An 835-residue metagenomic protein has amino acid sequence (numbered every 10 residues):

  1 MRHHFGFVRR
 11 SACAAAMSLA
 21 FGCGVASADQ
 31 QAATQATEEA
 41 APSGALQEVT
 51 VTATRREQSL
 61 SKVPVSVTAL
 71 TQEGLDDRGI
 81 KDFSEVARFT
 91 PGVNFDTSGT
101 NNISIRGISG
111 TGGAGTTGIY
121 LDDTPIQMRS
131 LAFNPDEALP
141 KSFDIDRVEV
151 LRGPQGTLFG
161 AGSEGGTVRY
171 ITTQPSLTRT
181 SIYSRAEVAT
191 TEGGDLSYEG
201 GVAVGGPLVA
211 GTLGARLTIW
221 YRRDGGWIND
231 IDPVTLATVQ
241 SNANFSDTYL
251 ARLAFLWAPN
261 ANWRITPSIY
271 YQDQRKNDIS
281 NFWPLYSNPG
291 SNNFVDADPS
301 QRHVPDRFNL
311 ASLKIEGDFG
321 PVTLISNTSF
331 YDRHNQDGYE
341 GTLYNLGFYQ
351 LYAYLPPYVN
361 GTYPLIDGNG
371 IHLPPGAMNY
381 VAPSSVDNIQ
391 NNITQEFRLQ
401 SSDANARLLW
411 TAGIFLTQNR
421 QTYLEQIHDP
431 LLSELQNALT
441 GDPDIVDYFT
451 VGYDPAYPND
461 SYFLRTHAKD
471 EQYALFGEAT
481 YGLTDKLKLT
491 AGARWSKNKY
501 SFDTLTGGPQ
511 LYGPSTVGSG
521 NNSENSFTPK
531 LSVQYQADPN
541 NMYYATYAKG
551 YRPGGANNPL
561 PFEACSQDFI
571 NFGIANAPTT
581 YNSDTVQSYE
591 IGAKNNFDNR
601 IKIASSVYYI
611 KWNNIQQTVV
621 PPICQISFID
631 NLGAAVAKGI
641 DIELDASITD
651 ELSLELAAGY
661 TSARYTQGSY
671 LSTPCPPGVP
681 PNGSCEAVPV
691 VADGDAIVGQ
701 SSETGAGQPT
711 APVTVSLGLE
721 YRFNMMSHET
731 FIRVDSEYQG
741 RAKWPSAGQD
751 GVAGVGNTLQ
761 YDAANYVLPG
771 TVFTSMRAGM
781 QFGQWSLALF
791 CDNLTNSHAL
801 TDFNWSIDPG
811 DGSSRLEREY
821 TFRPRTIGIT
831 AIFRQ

Functional and structural regions predicted by a protein language model:
M1-I80, E85-F89, N94, A261 (+1 more regions): N-terminal Sec signal peptide and the immediately downstream disordered periplasmic leader that contains the TonB box
T52, S84-T124, D146: Extracytoplasmic beta-strand/coil segments of soluble accessory domains associated with Gram-negative outer-membrane
F83-V86, N101-R106, T117-D122, D136-K141 (+2 more regions): N-terminal periplasmic accessory domains that precede and gate Gram-negative outer-membrane beta-barrel machines
T124-R152: Short acidic/polar hinge/loop motifs at secondary-structure boundaries that mediate gating or recognition
S181, E192-N277, R307-L310, Q390-N391 (+7 more regions): Transmembrane beta-barrel wall of Gram-negative outer-membrane proteins
G201, K314-F319, T323-G341, Q536 (+4 more regions): Membrane-embedded beta-barrel scaffold of Gram-negative outer-membrane proteins
D485, L489, K602-A604, Y609-K611 (+2 more regions): Gram-negative outer-membrane beta-barrel transporters
L654, E737-G754, G779-Q835: C-terminal beta-signal and adjacent terminal beta-strands/loops of Gram-negative outer-membrane beta-barrel proteins
